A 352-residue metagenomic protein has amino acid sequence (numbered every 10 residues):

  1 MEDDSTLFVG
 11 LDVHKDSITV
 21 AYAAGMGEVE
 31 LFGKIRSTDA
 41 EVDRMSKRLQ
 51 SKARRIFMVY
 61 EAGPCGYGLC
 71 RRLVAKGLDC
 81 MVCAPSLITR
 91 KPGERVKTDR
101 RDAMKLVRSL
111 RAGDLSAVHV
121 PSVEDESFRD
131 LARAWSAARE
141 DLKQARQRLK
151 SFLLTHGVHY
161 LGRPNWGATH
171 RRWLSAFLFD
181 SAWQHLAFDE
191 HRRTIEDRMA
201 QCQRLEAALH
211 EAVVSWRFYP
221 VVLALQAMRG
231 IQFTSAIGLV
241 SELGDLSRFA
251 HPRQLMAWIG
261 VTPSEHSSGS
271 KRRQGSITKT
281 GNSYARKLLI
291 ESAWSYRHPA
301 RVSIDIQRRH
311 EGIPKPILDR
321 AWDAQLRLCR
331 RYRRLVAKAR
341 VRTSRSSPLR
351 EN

Functional and structural regions predicted by a protein language model:
M1-N352: A detector of single, family-specific signature residues that are central to catalytic or substrate-handling motifs
